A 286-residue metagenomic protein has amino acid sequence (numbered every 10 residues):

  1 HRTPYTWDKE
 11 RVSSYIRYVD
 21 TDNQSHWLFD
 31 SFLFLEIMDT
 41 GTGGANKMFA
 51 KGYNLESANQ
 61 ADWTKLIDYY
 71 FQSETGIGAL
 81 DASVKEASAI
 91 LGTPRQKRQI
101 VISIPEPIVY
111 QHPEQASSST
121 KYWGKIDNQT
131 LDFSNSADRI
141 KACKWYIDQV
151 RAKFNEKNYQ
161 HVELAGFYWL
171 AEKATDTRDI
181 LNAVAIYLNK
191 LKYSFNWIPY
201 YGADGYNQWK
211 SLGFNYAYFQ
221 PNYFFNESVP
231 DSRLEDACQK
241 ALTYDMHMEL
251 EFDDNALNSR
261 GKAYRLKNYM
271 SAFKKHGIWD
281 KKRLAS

Functional and structural regions predicted by a protein language model:
H1, Y5, F32, A61 (+5 more regions): Intrinsic structural disorder
H1-K141: N-terminal catalytic cores of secreted or lumenal carbohydrate-active enzymes
H1-S14, E172-D179, I198-Y206, N222-S232 (+1 more regions): Acidic-and-aromatic substrate-binding clefts and catalytic sites of carbohydrate-active enzymes
K9, S13-R17, E74-A89, K141-A152 (+6 more regions): Amphipathic, non-transmembrane alpha-helical secondary structure
Y15-N23, S88-R95, R151-V162, A185-I186 (+3 more regions): Acidic (Asp/Glu)-rich catalytic clusters
Q24-S31, G202-G205, G213-S286: Substrate-binding cleft of secreted/luminal carbohydrate-active enzymes
G44-A45, Q111-A116, D176-A183, Y206-K210 (+1 more regions): A short acidic (Asp/Glu
Q96-H112, G124-I147, E163-A174, A185-Y206 (+2 more regions): Aromatic-lined carbohydrate-recognition surfaces of secreted/lumenal glycan-active proteins
